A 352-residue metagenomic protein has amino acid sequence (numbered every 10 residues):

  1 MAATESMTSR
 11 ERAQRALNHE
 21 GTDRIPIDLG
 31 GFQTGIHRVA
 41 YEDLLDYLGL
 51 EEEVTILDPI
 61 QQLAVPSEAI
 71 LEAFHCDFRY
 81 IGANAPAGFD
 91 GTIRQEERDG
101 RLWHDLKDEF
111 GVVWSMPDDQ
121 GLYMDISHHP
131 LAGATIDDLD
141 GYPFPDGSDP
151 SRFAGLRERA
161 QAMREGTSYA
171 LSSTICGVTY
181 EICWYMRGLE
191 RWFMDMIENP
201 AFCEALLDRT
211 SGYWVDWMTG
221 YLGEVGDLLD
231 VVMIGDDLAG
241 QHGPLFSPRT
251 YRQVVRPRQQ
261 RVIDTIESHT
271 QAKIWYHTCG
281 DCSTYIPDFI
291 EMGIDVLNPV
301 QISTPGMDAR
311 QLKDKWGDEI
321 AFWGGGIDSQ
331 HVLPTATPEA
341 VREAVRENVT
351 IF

Functional and structural regions predicted by a protein language model:
M1-L45, E53, K107, M116-Q120 (+1 more regions): Active-site loop segments of alpha/beta catalytic cores
I25-I27, G91-I93, R101-L102: Change "...and in nucleic-acid phosphodiester-cleaving endonucleases..." to "...and in nucleic-acid processing enzymes
Y41-F89: Segments that shape or occlude catalytic/ligand-binding pockets
L50, C76-R79, V112, S168 (+1 more regions): Short aromatic/hydrophobic-glycine micro-motifs
L71, G111, L171: Hydrophobic/aromatic pocket-lining and membrane-interface residues
Y80, P86-E96, S148-R152: Extended, Lys/Arg-enriched charged tracts that mediate electrostatic binding to polyanionic substrates
R98, L102-W103, K107-E109, W114: Aromatic-residue-lined binding/catalytic grooves and analogous aromatic/hydrophobic interfacial grooves in multimeric
